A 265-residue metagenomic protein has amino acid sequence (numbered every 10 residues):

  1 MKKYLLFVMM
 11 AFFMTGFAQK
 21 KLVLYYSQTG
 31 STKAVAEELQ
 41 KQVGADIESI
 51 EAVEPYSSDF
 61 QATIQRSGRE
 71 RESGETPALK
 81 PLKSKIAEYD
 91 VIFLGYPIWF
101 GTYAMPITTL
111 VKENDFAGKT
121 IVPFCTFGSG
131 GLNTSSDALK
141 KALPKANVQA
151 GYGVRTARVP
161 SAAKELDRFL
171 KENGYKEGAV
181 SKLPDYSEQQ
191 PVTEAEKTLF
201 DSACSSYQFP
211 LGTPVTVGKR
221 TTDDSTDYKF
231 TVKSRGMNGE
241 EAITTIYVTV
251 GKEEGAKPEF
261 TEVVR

Functional and structural regions predicted by a protein language model:
M1-Q19: Bacterial Sec-dependent N-terminal signal peptides
Q19-K20, D90-I92, F116-V122, V148: Short, surface-exposed connector motifs at secondary-structure boundaries
Q19-L94, G101-Y103, T108, D201-S206 (+3 more regions): N-terminal beta1-alpha1-beta2 submodule of the flavodoxin-like/Rossmannoid cofactor-binding fold
K33, E37, A104, L132-D137 (+2 more regions): Short, surface-exposed alpha-helical segments at coil->helix boundaries
K41, I86, K112-G118, A142-L143: Short, conserved loop/helix-junction motifs that constitute active-site signature segments in enzyme catalytic cores
V122-P160: Short, glycine-/small-residue-rich phosphate/pyrophosphate-handling segment
G151-S187: Glycine-rich phosphate/pyrophosphate-binding loop and the adjoining helix
E172-R265: N- and C-terminal low-complexity/disordered segments
